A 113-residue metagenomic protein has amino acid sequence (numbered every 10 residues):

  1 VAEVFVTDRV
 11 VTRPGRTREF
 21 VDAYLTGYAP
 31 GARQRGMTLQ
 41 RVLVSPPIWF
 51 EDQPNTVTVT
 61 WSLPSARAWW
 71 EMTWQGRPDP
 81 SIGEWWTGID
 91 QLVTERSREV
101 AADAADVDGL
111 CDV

Functional and structural regions predicted by a protein language model:
V1, R35-L39, V113: Short acidic N-proximal helix/loop "leader" segments that mark the beginning of a domain or an inter-domain linker
V1-V4, F50-Q53: Short, flexible turn/loop "capping" segments at secondary-structure junctions
V4-V10, T58: Active-site-flanking beta-strand signature of metal-NTP-handling nucleotidyl enzymes and homologous cyclase-like
V11-T12, L63: Conserved residues at beta->alpha junctions
T12-F20: Short, surface-exposed ligand-recognition loops at beta-strand->loop->(often short) alpha-helix junctions that present
A23-R41, D52-Q53, T60-A102: An amphipathic, aromatic/His-enriched active-site/gating alpha helix that lines ligand/cofactor pockets
L43-W49: Short, solvent-exposed loop/turn elements at beta->coil junctions and helix N-caps that rim active or binding pockets
A101-V113: Acidic/histidine-enriched, glycine/proline-rich intrinsically disordered or flexible terminal extensions
